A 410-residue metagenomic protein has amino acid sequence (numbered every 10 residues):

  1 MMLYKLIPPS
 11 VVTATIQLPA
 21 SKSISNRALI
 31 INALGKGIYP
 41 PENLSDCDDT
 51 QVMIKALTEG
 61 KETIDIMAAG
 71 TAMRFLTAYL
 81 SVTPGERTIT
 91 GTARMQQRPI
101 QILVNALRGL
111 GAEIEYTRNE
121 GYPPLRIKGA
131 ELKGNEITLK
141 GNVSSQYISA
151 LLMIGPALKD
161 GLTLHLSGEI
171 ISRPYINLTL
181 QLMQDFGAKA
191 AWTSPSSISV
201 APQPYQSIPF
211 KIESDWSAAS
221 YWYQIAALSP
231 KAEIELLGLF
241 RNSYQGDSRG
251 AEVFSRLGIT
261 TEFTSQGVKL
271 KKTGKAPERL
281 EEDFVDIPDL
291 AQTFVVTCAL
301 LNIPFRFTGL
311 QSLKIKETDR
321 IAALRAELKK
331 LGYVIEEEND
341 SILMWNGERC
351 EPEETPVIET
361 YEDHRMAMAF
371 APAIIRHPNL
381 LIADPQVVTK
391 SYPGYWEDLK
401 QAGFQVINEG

Functional and structural regions predicted by a protein language model:
M1-G410: Short, structured segments at the rim of ligand-binding sites
